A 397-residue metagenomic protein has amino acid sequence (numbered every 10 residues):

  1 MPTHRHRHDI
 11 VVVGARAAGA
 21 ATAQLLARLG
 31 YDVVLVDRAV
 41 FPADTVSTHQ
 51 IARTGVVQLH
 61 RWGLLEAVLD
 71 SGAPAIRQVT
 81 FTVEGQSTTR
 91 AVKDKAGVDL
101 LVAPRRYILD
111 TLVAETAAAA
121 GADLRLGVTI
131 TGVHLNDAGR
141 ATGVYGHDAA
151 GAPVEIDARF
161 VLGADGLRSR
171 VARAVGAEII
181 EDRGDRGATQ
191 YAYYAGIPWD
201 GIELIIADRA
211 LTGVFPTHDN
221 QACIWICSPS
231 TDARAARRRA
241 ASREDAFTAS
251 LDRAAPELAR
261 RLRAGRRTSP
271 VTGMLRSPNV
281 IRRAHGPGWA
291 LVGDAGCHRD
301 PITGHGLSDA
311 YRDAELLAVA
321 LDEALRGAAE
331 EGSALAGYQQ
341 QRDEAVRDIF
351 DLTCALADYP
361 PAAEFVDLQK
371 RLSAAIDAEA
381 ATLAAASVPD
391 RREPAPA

Functional and structural regions predicted by a protein language model:
P2-A18: Beta1/beta-strand and adjacent pyrophosphate-binding region of the FAD-binding site in flavoprotein oxidoreductases
V13, A27-S47: Glycine-rich FAD pyrophosphate-binding loop
V46-T80: N-terminal FAD cofactor-binding segment of flavoenzymes
S87-P104, G143-Y145, C227-S230: Helix-loop-beta segment of a Rossmann-like dinucleotide-binding subdomain
K95-E115, A192, R237-A241: Short beta-strand to alpha-helix junction loop
T116-E257: Predominantly flavin-linked oxidoreductase catalytic cores and closely associated redox partners
R238-A320, A324-G332: FAD/FMN-dependent oxidoreductases across multiple families
V319-A397: C-terminal helical "tail/cap" subdomain of flavin- and related membrane-associated enzymes
